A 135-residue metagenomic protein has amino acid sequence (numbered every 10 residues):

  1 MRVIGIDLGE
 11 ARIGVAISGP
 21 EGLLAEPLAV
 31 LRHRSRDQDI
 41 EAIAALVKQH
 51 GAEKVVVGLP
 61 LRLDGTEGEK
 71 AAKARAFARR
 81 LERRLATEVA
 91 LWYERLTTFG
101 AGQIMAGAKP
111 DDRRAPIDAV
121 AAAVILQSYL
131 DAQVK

Functional and structural regions predicted by a protein language model:
M1-I4, E10-K135: Phosphate- and other anionic-substrate recognition elements at nucleic-acid/protein interfaces
